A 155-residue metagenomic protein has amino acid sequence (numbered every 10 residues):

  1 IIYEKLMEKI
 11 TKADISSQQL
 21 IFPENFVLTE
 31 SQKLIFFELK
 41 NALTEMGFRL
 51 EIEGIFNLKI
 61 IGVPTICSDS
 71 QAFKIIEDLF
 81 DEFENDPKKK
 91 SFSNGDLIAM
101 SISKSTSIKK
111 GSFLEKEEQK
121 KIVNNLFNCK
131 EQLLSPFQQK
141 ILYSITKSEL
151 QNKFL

Functional and structural regions predicted by a protein language model:
I1-L155: Long, charged low-complexity intrinsically disordered regions
